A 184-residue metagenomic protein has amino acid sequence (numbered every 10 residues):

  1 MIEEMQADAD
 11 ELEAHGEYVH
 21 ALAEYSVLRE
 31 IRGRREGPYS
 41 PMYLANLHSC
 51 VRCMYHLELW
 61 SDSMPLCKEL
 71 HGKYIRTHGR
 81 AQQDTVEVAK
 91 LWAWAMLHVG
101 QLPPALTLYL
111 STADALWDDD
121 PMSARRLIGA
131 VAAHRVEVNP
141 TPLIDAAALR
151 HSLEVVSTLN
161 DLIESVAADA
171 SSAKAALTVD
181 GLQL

Functional and structural regions predicted by a protein language model:
M1-L184: Intrinsic-disorder-linked linear interaction elements in eukaryotic regulatory proteins
